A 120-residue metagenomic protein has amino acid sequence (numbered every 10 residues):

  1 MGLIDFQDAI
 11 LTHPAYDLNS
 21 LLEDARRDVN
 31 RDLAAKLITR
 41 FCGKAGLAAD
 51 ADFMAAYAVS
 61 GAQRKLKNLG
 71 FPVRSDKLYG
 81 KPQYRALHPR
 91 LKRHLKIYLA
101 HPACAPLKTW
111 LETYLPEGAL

Functional and structural regions predicted by a protein language model:
G2-D5: Pre-DFG segment of protein kinase catalytic domains
L11-A48, A62-Y79, K92-L99: Active-site activation/catalytic loop segments of kinase-like enzymes and analogous catalytic loops in related
D17, K36, D52, A103-W110: Exposed alpha-helical structural elements
R27-N30, A55, Y84: Alpha-helix initiation/capping motif
D50-G61: All-alpha amphipathic helical-bundle segments outside canonical DNA-binding/catalytic cores that form hydrophobic
G70-L120: ATP/Mg2+ or Mg2+-diphosphate-binding catalytic cores that bind nucleotide phosphates or diphosphates via glycine-rich
